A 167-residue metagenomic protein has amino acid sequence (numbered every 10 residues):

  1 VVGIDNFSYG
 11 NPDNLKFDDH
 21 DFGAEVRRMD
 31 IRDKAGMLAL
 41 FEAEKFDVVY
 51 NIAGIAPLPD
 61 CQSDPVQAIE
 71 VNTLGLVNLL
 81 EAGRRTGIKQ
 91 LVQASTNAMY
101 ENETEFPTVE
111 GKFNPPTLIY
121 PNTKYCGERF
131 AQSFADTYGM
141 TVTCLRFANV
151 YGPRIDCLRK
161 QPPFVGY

Functional and structural regions predicted by a protein language model:
V1-V150: N-terminal Rossmann-like NAD(P)+-binding domain of SDR-like oxidoreductases, especially those catalyzing
E81, G166-Y167: Generic alpha-helical structural context detector
Y125, V150-G166: Glycine/proline-rich active-site loop of Rossmann-fold NAD(P)-dependent oxidoreductases
